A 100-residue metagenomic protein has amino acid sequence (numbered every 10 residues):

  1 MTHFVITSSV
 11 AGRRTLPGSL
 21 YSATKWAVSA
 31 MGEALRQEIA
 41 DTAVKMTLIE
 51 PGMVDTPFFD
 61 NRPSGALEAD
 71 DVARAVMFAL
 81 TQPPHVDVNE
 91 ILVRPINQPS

Functional and structural regions predicted by a protein language model:
H3, K45-T47: Structural signature of beta-strand start/N-cap positions in the alpha/beta core of ABC transporter nucleotide-binding
S9: Residue(s) in the substrate-gating loop at a strand-loop-helix junction that position the organic substrate next
R14, A34-V44: Active-site-adjacent segment of SDR/Rossmann-fold oxidoreductases
L16-L20: Active-site loop immediately N-terminal to the catalytic Tyr-X3-Lys motif of short-chain dehydrogenase/reductase
Y21, S29: Catalytic tyrosine of NAD(P)H-dependent dehydrogenase/reductases that use a Tyr as the general acid/base
T24: Active-site helix of classical SDR
V44, M53-R62: Short beta-loop-alpha junction of Rossmann-like oxidoreductase domains
L48-I49, P63-S100: C-terminal helical subdomain
